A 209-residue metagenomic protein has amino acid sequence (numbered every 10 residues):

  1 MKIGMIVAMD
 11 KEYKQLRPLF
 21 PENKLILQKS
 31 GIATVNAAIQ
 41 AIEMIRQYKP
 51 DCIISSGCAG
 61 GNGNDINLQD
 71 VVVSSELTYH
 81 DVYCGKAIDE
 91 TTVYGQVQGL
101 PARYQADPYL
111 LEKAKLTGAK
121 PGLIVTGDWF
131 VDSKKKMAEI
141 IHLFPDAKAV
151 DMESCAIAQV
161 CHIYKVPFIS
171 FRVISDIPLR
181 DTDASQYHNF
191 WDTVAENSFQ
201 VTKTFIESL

Functional and structural regions predicted by a protein language model:
M1-K49, I66: N-terminal short beta-loop-beta anion/metal-coordinating cradle
S30-T34, E76-Y79, V173-D176: Short, acidic/turn-prone active-site loops that include or flank metal/cofactor- and phosphate-binding residues
D51-I54: Structural motif
G63-F144: Mid-sequence, gly/pro-rich, charge-dense loop/helix-turn segments that line enzyme active sites
V131-D183: A C-terminal functional module that forms or caps the active site or interfaces directly with catalytic machinery
P178-L209: His/Asp/Glu-rich mid-to-C-terminal helical/loop segments that flank catalytic regions of hydrolases
